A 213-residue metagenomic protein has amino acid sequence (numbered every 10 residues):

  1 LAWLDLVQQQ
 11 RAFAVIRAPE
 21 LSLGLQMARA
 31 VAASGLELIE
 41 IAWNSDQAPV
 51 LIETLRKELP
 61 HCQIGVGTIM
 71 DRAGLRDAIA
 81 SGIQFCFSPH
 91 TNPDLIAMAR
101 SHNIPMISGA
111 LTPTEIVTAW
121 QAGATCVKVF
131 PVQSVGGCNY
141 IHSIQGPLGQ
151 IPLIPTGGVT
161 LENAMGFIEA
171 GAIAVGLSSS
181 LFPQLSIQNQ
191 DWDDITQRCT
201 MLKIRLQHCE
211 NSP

Functional and structural regions predicted by a protein language model:
L1-G82, S101, Q150, L161-E162 (+2 more regions): Conserved N-terminal beta1-alpha1 strand-loop-helix module at the mouth
V15, E40, G65, F87 (+2 more regions): Conserved beta-strand positions in the central sheet of alpha/beta enzyme cores
R17-P19, V66-R72, S88-T91, S108-P113 (+2 more regions): Glycine-rich beta-to-alpha transition loops that act as phosphate-gripper elements at the mouths of alpha/beta enzyme
L23, V50-L51, A73-G74, D94-L95 (+3 more regions): Short acidic active-site motifs
E37-L38, Q84, P105, T125 (+1 more regions): Residue-level detector of anion-binding/catalytic polar loops
F85, P89-L95, K128-G137, A172-D191: Glycine-rich phosphate-binding active-site loops on the catalytic face of alpha/beta enzymes
P89-V135: Histidine/lysine/aspartate-rich catalytic loop segments that bind and position anionic ligands
V135, I141-P147, N189, T196: A charged, well-structured terminal subsegment
